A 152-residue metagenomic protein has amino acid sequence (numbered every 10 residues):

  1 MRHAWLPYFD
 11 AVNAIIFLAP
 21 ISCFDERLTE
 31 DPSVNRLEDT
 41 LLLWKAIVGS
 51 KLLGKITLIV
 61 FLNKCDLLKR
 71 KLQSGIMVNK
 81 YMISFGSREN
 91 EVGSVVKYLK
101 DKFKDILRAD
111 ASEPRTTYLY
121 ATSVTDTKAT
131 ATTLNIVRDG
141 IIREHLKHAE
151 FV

Functional and structural regions predicted by a protein language model:
M1-W5, F24-R27: Switch II (G3) loop of P-loop NTPases
F9-D10: A short, aliphatic-rich alpha-helical micro-motif
A14, L18-V152: Conserved GTP-binding G-domain of TRAFAC-class P-loop NTPases and closely related GTPase folds
